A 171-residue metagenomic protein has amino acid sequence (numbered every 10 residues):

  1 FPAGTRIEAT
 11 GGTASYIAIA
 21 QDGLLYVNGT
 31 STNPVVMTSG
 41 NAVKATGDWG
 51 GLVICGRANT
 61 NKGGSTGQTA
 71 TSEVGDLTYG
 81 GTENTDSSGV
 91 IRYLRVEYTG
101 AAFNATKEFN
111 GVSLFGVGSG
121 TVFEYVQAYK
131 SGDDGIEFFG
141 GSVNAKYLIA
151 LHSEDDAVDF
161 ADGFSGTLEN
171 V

Functional and structural regions predicted by a protein language model:
P2-V171: Beta-strand/loop edge motif enriched in small/polar residues
